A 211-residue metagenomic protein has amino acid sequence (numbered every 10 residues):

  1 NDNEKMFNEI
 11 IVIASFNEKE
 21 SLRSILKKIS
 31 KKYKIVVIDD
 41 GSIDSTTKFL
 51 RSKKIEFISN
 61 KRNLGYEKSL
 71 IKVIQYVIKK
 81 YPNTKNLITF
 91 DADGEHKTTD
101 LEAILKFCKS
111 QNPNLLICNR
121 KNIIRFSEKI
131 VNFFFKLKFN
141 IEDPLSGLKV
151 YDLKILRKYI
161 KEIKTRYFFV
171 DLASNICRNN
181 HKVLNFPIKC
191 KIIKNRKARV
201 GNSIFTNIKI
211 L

Functional and structural regions predicted by a protein language model:
N8-I10, D171: Cell-envelope/extracellular polymer assembly enzymes that use nucleotide-activated donors
I10-A14, S59: Short hydrophobic beta-strand elements that form part of the catalytic alpha/beta core underpinning NDP-sugar/donor
I13, N17-K31: Short, well-formed alpha-helical segments that are part of the catalytic scaffolds of diverse glycosyltransferases
D39-T47, G94: A conserved acidic beta->alpha catalytic loop
K48-K80: Conserved donor nucleotide-binding strand/loop of the catalytic core
L70, N122-L211: Conserved catalytic loops of nucleotide-sugar-dependent glycosyltransferases that act on lipid-linked
N83-E95: Short beta-strand-to-loop acidic/aromatic patch adjacent to the donor-nucleotide binding site
D100-I117: Conserved donor-nucleotide/metal-binding helix-loop-beta segment in metal-dependent transferases, i.e., the alpha-helix
